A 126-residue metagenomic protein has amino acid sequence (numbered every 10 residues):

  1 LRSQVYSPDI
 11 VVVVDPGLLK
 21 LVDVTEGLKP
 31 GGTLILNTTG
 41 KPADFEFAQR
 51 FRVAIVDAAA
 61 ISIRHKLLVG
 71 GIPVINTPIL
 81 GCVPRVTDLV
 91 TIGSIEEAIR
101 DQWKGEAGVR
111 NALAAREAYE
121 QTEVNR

Functional and structural regions predicted by a protein language model:
L1-R126: Active-site cofactor/cluster-binding pocket
